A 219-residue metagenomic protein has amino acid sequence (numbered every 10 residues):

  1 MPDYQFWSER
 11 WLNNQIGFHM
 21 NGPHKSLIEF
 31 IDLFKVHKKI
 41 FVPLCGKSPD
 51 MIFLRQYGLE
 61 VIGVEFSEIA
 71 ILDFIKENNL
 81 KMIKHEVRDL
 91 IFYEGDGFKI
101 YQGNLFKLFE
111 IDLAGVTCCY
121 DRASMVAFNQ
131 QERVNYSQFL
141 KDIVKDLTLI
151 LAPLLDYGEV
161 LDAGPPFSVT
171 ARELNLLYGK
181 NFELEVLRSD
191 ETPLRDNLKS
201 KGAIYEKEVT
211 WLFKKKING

Functional and structural regions predicted by a protein language model:
M1-K38, K47-M51, G63-F98, Q102-D112 (+2 more regions): Class I (Rossmann-like) S-adenosyl-L-methionine-dependent methyltransferase catalytic domain, capturing the SAM-binding
Q15, A123-S124: Short amphipathic alpha-helical interaction patches enriched in hydrophobic/aromatic residues with interspersed Lys/Arg
H37, G115-V116, S124: Local beta-strand N-terminus motif with an aromatic residue
F41-G46, S124: Class I SAM-dependent methyltransferase "Motif I" SAM/SAH-binding loop
R55-Q56: Gly/Ala-rich phosphate-binding loop of Rossmann-like dinucleotide-binding domains, activating on the conserved
L59: Conserved acetyl-CoA-binding loop of GNAT-fold acetyltransferases
Y120: A conserved beta-strand element that flanks and buttresses the S-adenosyl-L-methionine
A127-F139: A short, conserved alpha-helix within the catalytic core of class I
